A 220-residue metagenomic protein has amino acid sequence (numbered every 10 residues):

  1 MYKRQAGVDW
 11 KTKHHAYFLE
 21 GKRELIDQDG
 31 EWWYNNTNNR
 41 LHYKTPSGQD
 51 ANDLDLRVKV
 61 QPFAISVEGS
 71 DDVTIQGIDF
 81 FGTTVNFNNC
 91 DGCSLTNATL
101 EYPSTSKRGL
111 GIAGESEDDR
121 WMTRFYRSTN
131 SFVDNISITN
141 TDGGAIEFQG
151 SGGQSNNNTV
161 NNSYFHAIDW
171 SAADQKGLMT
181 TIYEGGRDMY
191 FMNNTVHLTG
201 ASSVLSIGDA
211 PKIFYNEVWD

Functional and structural regions predicted by a protein language model:
M1-Q5: Conserved small/polar residues in nucleotide/adenosyl-binding loops
A6-D9, G48-D50: Short, surface-exposed beta-strand-loop junctions and turns on beta-sheet-rich folds
W10, W32-N35, H42, T96 (+1 more regions): Extended hydrophobic/aromatic segments used for targeting, binding, or gating
H15, G21-I78, N89: Extended, small-residue-rich solenoid/repeat segments and analogous flexible loops that form exposed scaffolds
E24-D27, V58, S116, Q175 (+1 more regions): Short solvent-exposed loop/turn micro-motifs enriched in small/polar/acidic residues
R57-T74, F80-G92, R120-S128, G144-S151: Extracellular beta-strand-rich solenoid/capping regions of secreted or surface-exposed proteins that bind or remodel
F63, T83-F87, S104-A113, D119-W121 (+4 more regions): Short glycine/acidic-rich loop motifs that flank beta-strands on beta-rich extracellular proteins
D71-F81, G92-S104, T129-G143, Q154-S171 (+2 more regions): Right-handed parallel beta-helix
